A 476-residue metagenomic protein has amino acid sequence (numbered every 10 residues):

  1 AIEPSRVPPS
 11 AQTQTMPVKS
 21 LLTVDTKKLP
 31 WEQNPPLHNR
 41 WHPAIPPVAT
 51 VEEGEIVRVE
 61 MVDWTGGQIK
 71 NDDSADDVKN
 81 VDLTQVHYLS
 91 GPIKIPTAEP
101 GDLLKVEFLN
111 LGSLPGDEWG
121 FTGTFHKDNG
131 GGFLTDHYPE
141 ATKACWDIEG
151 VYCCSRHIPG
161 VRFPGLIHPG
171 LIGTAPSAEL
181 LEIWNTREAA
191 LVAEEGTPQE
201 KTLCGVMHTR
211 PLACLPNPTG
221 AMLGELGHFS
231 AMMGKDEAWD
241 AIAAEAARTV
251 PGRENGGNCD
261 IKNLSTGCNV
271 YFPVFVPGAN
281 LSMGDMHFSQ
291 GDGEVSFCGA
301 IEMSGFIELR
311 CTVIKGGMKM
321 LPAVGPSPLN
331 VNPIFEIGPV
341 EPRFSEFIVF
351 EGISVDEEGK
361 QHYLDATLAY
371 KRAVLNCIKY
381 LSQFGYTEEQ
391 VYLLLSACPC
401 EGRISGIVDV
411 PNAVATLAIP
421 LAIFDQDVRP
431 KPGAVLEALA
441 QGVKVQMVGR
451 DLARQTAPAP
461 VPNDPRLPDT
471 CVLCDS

Functional and structural regions predicted by a protein language model:
P17-V81: N-terminal, Lys/Arg-enriched amphipathic/low-complexity engagement segments that precede the first folded domain
E32-H42, D82-S90, A247-N255: Short, structured beta-strand/loop micro-motifs enriched in basic residues and often containing a Trp
W64-A75, L111-G123, G278-F288, I404-I407: Short, Lys/Arg- and Gly-enriched loop/turn segments at beta-strand edges
N110-S265, Y271: Intrinsically disordered, low-complexity linker/loop segments enriched in Gly/Pro and charged/polar residues
V206-L364: Conserved mixed alpha/beta catalytic, RNA-binding, or beta-rich assembly cores of soluble enzyme, regulatory
E336-S396, C400-E401: Extended, compositionally biased non-globular segments
I378-S476: TerminUS-proximal long segments
